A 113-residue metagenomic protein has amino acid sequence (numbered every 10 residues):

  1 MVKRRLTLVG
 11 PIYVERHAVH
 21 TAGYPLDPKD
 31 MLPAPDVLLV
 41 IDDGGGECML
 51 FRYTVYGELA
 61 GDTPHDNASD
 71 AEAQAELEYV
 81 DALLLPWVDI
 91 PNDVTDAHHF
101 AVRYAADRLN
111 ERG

Functional and structural regions predicted by a protein language model:
M1, F51, E72-Q74: Intrinsically disordered, low-complexity boundary segments flanking structured domains
M1-M31: Negatively charged, low-complexity tracts enriched in Asp/Glu with abundant Ser/Thr
I12, L26, A34-D36, W87 (+1 more regions): Generic low-complexity segments that are intrinsically disordered, proline-rich and/or Lys/Arg-biased
A22-L39, G44, D96-G113: A cross-kingdom feature marking charged/low-complexity
L32-A60, L77: Short aromatic-glycine-(Arg/Gly/Cys) micro-motifs in beta-strand/loop hairpins
E58-G113: Mixed-charge, Lys/Arg-enriched low-complexity segments
